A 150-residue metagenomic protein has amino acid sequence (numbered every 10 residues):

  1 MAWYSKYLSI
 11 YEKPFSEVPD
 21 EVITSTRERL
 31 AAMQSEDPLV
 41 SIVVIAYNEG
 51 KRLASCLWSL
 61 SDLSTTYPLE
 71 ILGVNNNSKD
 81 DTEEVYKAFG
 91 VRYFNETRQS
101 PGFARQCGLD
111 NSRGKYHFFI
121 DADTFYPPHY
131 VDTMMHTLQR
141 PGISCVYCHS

Functional and structural regions predicted by a protein language model:
M1-S59: N-proximal low-complexity "stem/linker" segments adjacent to membrane-targeting elements
V44, P68-N77, F94: Short beta-strand/loop segment that forms part of the nucleotide-sugar
R52-A54, D80-K87, H129: Acidic helix N-cap motif at the loop->helix transition within catalytic regions of sugar-transfer enzymes
W58-P68: Short, acidic, metal-binding catalytic loop of nucleotide-sugar glycosyltransferases
S59, N75-E83, T124: A conserved acidic beta->alpha catalytic loop
E96-S112: Glycine-rich, basic loop-to-helix element that forms the pyrophosphate-binding segment of sugar-nucleotide handling
H117: Short aromatic/hydrophobic "clamp" motif used to bind/position activated sugar donors
H129-S150: Conserved donor NDP-sugar-binding/catalytic core segment of glycosyltransferases
